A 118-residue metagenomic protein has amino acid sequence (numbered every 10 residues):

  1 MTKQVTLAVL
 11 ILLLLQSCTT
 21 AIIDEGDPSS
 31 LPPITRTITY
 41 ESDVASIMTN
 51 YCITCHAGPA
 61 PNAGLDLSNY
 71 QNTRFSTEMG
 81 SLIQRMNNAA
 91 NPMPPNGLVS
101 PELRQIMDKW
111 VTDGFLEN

Functional and structural regions predicted by a protein language model:
M1-C18: Sec-dependent bacterial lipoprotein signal peptides
C18-N118: Aromatic- and Gly/Pro-enriched helix-to-coil junctions and flexible linker segments
